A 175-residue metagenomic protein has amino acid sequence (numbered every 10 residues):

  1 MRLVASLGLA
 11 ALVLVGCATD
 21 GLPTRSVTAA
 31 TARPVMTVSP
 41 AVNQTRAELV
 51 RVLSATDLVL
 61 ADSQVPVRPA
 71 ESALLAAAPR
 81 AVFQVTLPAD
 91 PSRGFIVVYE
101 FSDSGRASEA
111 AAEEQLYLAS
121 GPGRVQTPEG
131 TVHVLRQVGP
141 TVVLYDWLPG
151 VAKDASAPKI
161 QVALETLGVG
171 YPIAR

Functional and structural regions predicted by a protein language model:
M1-L7: Bacterial N-terminal signal peptides that target proteins for export
V13-G16: C-terminal motif of bacterial Sec signal peptides marking the signal peptidase cleavage site
L22-V38, G121-R175: A short, solvent-exposed beta-edge/loop patch
V42-L60: Amphipathic alpha-helical segments
T45-L49, R106-E114, S156-A163: Stable alpha-helical elements in mature extracytoplasmic
S54-A70, S120-G121, G168-A174: Short secondary-structure junctions
L60-G94: Secretory pathway targeting signatures of secreted, lumenal, and periplasmic proteins
A89-S108: A short acidic-to-branched-hydrophobic micro-motif
